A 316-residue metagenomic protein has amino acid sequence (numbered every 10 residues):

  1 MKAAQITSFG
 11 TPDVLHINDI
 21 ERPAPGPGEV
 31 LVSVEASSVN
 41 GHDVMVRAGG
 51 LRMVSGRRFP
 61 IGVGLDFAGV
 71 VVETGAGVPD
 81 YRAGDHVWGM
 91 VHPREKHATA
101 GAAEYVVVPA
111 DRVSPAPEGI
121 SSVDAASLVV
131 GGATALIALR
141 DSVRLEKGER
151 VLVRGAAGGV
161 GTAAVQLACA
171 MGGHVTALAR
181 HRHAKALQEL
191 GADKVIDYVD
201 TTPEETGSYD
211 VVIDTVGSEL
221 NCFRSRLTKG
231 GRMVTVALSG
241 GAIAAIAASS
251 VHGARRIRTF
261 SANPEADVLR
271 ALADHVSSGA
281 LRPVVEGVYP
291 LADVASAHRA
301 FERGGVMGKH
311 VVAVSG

Functional and structural regions predicted by a protein language model:
E21-V39, L51-R94: Glycine-rich beta-strand-centered segment in the early N-terminal region that forms part of a ligand/cofactor-binding
G28, E204-V211: A short acidic, Gly/Pro-enriched loop at the edge of an enzyme's catalytic core that lines a small-molecule cofactor
L31, A68, W88-G89, V107 (+4 more regions): Hydrophobic beta-strand signal
D80, G89-L152: NAD(P)H dinucleotide-binding glycine-rich loop of Rossmann-like/cofactor-binding domains, especially the beta1-alpha1
H86, R150, H174, G231-R232 (+1 more regions): Short glycine-centered segments of the SAM/dcSAM-binding site in methyltransferase folds
A125-V199: Mid-domain Rossmann-like dinucleotide-binding core that forms the NAD(H)/NADP(H) cofactor-binding site
G217-A280, V314-G316: Glycine-rich phosphate-binding loop and adjacent beta-alpha segment of Rossmann(oid) nucleotide-cofactor-binding
A266-G316: C-terminal hydrophobic helical "lid"/dimerization subdomain of Rossmann-like NAD(P)H-dependent oxidoreductases
